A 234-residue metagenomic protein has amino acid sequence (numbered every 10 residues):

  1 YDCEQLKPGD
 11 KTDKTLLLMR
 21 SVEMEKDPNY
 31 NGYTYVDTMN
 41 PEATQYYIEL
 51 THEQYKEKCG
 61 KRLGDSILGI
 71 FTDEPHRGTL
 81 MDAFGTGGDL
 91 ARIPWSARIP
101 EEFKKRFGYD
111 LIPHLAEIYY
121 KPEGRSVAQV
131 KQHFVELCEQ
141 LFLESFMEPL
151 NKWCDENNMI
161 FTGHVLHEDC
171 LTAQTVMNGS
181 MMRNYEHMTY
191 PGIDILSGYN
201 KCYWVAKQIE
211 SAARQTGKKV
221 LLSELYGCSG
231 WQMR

Functional and structural regions predicted by a protein language model:
Y1-Q132, E139-Q140, E144: Mature extracytoplasmic enzyme cores
S145-R234: Hydrophobic targeting/anchoring helices
